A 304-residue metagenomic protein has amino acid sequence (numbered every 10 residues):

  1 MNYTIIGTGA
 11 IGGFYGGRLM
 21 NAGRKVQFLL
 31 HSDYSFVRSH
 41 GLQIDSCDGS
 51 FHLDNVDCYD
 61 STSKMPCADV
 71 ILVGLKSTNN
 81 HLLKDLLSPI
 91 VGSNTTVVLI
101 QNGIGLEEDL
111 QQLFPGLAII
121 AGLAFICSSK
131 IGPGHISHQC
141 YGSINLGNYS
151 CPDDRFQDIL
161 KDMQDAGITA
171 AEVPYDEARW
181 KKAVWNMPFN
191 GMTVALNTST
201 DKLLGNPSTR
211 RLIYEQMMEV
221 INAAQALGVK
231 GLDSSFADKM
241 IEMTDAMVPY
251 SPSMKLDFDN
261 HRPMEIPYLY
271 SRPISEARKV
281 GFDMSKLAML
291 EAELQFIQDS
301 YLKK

Functional and structural regions predicted by a protein language model:
M1-L53: NAD(P)+-binding Rossmann beta1-loop-alpha1 motif at the extreme N-terminus of oxidoreductases
Y3, K25-Q27, V97, I119 (+1 more regions): Hydrophobic anchor at the start of a short beta-strand that flanks the dinucleotide cofactor-binding loop
F28-L30, L146, I274: Short internal beta-strands
S32-F36, T78-N79, I104-G105, D154 (+1 more regions): Short alpha-helical
S50-H135: Rossmann-like NAD(P)(H) cofactor-binding subdomain of soluble oxidoreductases
P89-I90, Q112-A118, P133-P188, M192-L232: Internal alpha-helical scaffold of NAD(P)-dependent oxidoreductase catalytic cores
Q164, Y214-K304: NAD(P)-dependent Rossmann-like dehydrogenase/reductase catalytic/cofactor-binding core
